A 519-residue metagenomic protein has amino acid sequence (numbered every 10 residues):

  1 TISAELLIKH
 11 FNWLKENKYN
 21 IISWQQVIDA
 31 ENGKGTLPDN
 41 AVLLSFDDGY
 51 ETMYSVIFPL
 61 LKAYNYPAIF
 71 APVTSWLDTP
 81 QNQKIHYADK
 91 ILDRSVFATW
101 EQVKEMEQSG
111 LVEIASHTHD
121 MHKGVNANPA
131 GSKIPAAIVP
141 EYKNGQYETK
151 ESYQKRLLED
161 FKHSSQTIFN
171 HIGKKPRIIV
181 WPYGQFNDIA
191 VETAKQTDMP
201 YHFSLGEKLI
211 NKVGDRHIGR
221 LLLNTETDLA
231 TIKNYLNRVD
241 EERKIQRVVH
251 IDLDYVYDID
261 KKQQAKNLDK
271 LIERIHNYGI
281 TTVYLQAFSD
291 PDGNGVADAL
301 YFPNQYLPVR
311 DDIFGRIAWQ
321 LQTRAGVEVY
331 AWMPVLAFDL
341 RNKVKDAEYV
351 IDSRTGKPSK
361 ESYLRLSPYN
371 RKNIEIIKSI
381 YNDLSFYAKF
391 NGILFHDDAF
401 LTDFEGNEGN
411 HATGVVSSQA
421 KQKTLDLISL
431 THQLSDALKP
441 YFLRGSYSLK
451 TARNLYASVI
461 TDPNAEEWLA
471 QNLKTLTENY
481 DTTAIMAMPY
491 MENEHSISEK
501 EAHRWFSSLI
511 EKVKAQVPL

Functional and structural regions predicted by a protein language model:
T1, N40-V42, K62-Q185, I218 (+1 more regions): Metal-dependent polysaccharide deacetylase catalytic core of the NodB/CE4 family, i.e., the active-site-bearing domain
S3-I22, A68, K266-G293, F386-G392 (+1 more regions): Catalytic domains of carbohydrate-active enzymes, especially glycoside hydrolases
Y19-D29, L37, Y278-D311: Aromatic-lined carbohydrate-binding/catalytic grooves of carbohydrate-active enzymes
T79-E101, G124-V139, V296-L307, A337-E361 (+1 more regions): Aromatic- and acidic-residue-enriched segments that line the glycan-binding/catalytic groove of carbohydrate-active
K84-I91, I245-H250, D254-Q263, A318-W319 (+1 more regions): Active-site-adjacent "subsite" loops/lids of carbohydrate-active enzymes
L111-H117, N391, H396-D397, G409-V416 (+1 more regions): Aromatic- and acid-rich polysaccharide-binding/catalytic face of secreted or lumenal carbohydrate-active enzymes
K174-P182, Y201, G326-L340, G392-L401 (+3 more regions): Aromatic-lined carbohydrate-recognition surfaces of secreted/lumenal glycan-active proteins
Q185-L221, R341, D403, S448-P489: Substrate-binding cleft/loops of secretory-pathway carbohydrate-active enzymes
